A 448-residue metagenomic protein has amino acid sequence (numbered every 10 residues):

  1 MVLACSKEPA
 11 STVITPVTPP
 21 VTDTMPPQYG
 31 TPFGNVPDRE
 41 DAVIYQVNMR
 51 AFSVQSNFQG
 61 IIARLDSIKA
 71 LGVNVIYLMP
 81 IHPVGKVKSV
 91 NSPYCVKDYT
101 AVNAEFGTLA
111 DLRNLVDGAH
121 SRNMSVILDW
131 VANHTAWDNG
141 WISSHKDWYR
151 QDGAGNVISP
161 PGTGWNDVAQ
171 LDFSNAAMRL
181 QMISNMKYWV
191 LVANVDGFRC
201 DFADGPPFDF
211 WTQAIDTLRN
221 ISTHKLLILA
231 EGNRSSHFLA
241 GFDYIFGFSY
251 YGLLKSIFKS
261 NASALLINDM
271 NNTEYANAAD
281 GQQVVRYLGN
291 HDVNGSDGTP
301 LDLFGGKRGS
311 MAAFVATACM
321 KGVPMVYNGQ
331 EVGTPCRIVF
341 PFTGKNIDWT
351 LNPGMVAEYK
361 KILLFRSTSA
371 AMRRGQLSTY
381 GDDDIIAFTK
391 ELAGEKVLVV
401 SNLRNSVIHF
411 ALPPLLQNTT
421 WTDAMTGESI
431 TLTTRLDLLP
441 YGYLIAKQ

Functional and structural regions predicted by a protein language model:
M1-Y29, F33: Bacterial Sec-dependent N-terminal signal peptides
P19-Q28, S184-N185, L191, D201-Y287 (+7 more regions): Active-site-proximal helices and loops of the catalytic beta/alpha 8
P26-Y45, M49-V75, P80-A193, Q213-T223 (+2 more regions): Substrate-binding/active-site clefts of carbohydrate-active enzymes
V43-N48, V75-P80, I127-D129, G197-D201 (+5 more regions): Structural recognition of the beta-strand scaffold that forms the well-ordered cores of secreted hydrolase catalytic
S296-F304: Short, solvent-exposed helix-loop connector elements
V400-R404: Asparagine-centered strand-capping/turn motif at beta-strand->loop junctions
T422-T434: Solvent-exposed beta-strand/loop surfaces of large extracellular or lumenal domains
L432-Q448: C-terminal beta-strand-rich structural cap/linker in extracellular carbohydrate-active enzymes
